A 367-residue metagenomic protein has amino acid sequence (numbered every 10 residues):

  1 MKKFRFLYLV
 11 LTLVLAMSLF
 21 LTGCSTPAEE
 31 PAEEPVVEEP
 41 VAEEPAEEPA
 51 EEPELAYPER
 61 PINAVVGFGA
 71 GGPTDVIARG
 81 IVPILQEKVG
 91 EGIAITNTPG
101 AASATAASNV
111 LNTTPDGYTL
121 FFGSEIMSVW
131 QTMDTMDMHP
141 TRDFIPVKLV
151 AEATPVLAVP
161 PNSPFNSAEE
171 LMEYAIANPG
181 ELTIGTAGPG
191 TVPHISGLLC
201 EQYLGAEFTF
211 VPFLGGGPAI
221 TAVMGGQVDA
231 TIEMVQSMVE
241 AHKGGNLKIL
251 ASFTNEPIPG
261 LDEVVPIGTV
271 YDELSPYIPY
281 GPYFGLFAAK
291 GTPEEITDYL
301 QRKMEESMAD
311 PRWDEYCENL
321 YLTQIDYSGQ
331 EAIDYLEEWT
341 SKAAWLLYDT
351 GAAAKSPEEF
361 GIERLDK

Functional and structural regions predicted by a protein language model:
M1-V10: Bacterial N-terminal signal peptides that target proteins for export
L19-G23: C-terminal motif of bacterial Sec signal peptides marking the signal peptidase cleavage site
S25-T26, E30-R142, E181, P189 (+3 more regions): N-terminal (or domain-start) structured segment
E59-P61, K243, D298-K367: An extracytoplasmic/periplasmic, membrane-proximal ligand-sensing/linker region
L85, N109-T119, Q131-P218, I267 (+1 more regions): Hinge/capping helix and adjacent helix->loop/strand transition within the periplasmic-binding protein
E125-M136, L198-Y203, A230-V265: A ligand-binding cleft/hinge motif common to bilobed small-molecule-binding domains
I145-K148, D272-P279, W313-E318, L322-T323: Mobile beta-alpha loop/short-helix "lid" or hinge segments that flank ligand
V239-A309, E358-K367: C-terminal lobe and pocket-closing loops of periplasmic/extracytoplasmic Venus-flytrap solute-binding proteins
